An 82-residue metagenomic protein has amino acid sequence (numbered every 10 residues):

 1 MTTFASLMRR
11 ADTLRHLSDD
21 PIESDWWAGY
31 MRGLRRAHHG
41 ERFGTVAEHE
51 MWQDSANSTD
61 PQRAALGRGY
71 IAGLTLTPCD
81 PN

Functional and structural regions predicted by a protein language model:
M1-N82: Intrinsic-disorder/low-complexity detector
